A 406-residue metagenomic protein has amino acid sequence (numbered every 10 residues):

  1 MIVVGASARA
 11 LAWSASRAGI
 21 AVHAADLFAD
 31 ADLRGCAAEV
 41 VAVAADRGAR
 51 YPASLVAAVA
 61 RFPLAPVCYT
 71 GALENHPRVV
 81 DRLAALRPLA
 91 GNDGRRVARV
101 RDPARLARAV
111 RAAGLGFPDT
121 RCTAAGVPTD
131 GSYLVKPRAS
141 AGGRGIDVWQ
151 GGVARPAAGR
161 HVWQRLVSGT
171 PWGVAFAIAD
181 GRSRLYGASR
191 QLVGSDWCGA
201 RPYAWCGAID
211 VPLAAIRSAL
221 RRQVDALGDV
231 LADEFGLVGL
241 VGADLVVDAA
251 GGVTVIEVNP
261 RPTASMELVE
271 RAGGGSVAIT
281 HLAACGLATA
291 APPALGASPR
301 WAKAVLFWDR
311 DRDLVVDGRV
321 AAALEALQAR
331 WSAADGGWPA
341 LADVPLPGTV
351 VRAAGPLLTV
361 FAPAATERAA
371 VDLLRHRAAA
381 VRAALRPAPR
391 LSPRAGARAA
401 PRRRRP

Functional and structural regions predicted by a protein language model:
M1-R105, A112, L346, R352 (+2 more regions): ATP-binding N-terminal substructure of ATP-dependent carboxylate-amine bond-forming enzymes
V22-A25, L89, F117-P118, H161 (+1 more regions): Hydrophobic anchor at the start of a short beta-strand that flanks the dinucleotide cofactor-binding loop
A85-G152: A conserved helix-loop-beta module that forms one wall/lid of the active-site cleft in ATP-utilizing catalytic domains
V110, T120, T129-D147, G159-A175 (+3 more regions): ATP-grasp fold ATP-binding core
I146-G151, A177-A179, D248: Short beta-strand-to-turn element immediately C-terminal to the catalytic PLP-Schiff-base lysine in fold type I
R165-S168, W172-V230, G236, N259-A283 (+1 more regions): ATP-dependent carboxylate/phosphate-activation module, predominantly the ATP-grasp catalytic core and closely related
F176, A232-E267, L306-D313: Conserved metal-phosphate-binding beta-hairpin within the catalytic cores of diverse ATP-dependent phosphoryl-transfer
L282-P406: Peripheral (often C-terminal) accessory segments that flank ATP-dependent C-N-forming ligase machineries
